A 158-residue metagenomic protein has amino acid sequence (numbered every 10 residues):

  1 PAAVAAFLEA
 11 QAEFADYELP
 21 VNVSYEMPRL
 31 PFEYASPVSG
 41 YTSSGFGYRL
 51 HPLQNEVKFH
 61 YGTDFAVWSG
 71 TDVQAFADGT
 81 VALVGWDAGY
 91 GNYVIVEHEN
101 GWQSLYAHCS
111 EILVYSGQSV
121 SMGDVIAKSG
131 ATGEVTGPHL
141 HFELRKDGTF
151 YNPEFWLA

Functional and structural regions predicted by a protein language model:
P1-P37: Non-catalytic extracellular/periplasmic "stalk" and linker regions immediately N-terminal to catalytic or recognition
E33-A158: Catalytic cores of peptidoglycan-degrading enzymes
